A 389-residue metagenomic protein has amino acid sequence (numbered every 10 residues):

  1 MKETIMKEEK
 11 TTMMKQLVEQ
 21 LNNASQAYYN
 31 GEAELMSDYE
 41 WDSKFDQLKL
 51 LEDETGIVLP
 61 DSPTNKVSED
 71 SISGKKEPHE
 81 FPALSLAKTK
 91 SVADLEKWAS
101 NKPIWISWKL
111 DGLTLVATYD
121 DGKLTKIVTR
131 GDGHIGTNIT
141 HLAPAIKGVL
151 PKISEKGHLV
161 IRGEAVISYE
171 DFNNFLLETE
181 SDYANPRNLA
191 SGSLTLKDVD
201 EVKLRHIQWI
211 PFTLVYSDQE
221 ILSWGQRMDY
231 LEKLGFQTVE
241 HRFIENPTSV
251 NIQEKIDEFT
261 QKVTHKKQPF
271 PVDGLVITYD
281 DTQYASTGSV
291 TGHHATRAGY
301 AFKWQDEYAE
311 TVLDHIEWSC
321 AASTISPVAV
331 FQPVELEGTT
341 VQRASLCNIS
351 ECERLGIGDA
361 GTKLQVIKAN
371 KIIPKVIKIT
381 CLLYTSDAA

Functional and structural regions predicted by a protein language model:
K2-P151, N188, V263, F270 (+2 more regions): Phosphate/adenylate-binding "loop-and-lid" substructures adjacent to NTP/NAD/dNTP-binding pockets in NTP-dependent
W105, T118, V312-D314, Q365 (+1 more regions): Residues located in well-ordered beta-strands
T118-D120, S319-A321, I367-A369: Short beta-strand micro-motifs enriched in acidic
L159-D171, A360-I372: Flexible glycine-rich surface loops and low-complexity tracts that mediate binding to linear polymers
Y169-E353, P374-K375: Long, charge-dense accessory insertions within large macromolecular proteins
S350-K363: Short nucleic-acid-contacting surface segments enriched for D/E, G, S/T with interspersed K/R
K371-L383: OB-fold/S1-family single-stranded nucleic acid-binding modules
Y384-A389: Conserved small/polar residues in nucleotide/adenosyl-binding loops
